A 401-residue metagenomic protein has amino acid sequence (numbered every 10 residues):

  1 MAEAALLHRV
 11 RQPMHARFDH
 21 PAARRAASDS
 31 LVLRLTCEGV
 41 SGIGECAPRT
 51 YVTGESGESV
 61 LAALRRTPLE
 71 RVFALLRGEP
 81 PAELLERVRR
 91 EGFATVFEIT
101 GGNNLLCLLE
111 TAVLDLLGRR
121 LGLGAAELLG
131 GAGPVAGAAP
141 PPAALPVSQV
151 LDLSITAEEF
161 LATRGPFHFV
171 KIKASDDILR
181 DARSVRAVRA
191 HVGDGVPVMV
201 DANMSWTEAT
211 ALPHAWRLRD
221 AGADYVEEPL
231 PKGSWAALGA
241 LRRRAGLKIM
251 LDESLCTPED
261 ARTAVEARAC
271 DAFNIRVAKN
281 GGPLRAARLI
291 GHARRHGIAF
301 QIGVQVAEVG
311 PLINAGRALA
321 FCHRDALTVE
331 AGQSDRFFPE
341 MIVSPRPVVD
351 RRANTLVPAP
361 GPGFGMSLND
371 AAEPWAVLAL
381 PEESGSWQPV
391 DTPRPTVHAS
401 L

Functional and structural regions predicted by a protein language model:
M1-G54, D335-I342, V390-L401: Structured beta-strand/loop patches that form or line metal/cofactor-binding pockets in enzymes
A2, L35-C37, S41-R120, T396-L401: Metal- or metallocofactor-binding catalytic centers and their adjacent structured scaffolds across diverse enzyme
S28-S30, T111, R119, A182: Conserved N-terminal beta1-alpha1 strand-loop-helix module at the mouth
L33, G39, L109, G122 (+7 more regions): Conserved, mostly hydrophobic/aromatic
L123-A245: Metal-dependent enolase-superfamily TIM-barrel catalytic cores that perform enediolate-based chemistry
S234-A240, R244-K248, C256-T355, A359-G363: Shared catalytic-loop signature of beta/alpha-barrel
D335-L401: C-terminal extensions of enzymes
